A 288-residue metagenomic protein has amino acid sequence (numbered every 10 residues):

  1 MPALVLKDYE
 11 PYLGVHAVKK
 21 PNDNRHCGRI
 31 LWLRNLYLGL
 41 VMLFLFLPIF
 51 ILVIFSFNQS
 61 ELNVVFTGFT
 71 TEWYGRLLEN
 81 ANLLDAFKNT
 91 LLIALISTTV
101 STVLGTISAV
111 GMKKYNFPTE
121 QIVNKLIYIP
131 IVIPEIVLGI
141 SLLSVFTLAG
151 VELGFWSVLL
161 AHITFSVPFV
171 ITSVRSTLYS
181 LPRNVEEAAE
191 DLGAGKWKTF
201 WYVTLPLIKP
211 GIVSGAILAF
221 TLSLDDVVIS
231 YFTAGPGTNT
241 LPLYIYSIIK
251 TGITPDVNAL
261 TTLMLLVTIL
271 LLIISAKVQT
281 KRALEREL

Functional and structural regions predicted by a protein language model:
P2-H16, P21-Y37, T119, R175-E186 (+3 more regions): C-terminal transmembrane helix and the adjacent membrane-cytosol boundary/short C-terminal tail of inner/organellar
A3, L47-A81, A234-P236, L288: Short membrane-interfacial helix/loop motifs at transmembrane-helix boundaries
K20-N24, L62, T71, E120 (+3 more regions): Membrane-interfacial helix termini and adjacent extracytoplasmic/periplasmic loops of multi-pass transporters
K20-R29, L95-I127, S275-T280: Transmembrane-helix boundary motif in ABC transporter permease subunits
N24-C27, Y74-N82, L224-A276, K281: Interhelical loop and adjacent transmembrane-helix boundary motif in polytopic membrane transport permeases
L36-Y37, M42-I49, I171-V174, L181-R183 (+1 more regions): Transmembrane alpha-helices
L47-F50, I54, V103-I107, I140 (+7 more regions): Membrane-embedded alpha-helices of multi-pass transport/permease systems
D85-N89, T147-F169, G211, A216 (+1 more regions): Loop-to-helix entry region at the N-terminal start of transmembrane alpha-helices in multi-pass membrane transporters
